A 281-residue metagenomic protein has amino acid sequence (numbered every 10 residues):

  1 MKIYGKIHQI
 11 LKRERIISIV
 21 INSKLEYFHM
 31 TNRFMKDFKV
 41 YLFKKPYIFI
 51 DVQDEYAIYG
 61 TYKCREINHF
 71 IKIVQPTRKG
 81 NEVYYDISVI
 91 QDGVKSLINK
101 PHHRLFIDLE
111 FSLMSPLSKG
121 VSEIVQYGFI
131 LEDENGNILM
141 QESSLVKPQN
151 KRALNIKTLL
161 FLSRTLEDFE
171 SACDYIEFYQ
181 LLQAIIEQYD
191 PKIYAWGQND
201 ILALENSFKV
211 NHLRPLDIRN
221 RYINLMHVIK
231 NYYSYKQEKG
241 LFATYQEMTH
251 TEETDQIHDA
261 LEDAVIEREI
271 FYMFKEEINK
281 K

Functional and structural regions predicted by a protein language model:
M1-H102: N-terminal accessory regions of nucleic-acid-interacting proteins
K100-L105, L109-I201: Conserved non-catalytic scaffold segment of RNase H-like nuclease domains
I107, I223, E262: Active-site flanking residues adjacent to catalytic metal/cofactor-binding acidic residues
L109-L113, H227, I266: Short, glycine/acidic-enriched loop or turn micro-motifs at the edges of active sites
N137-M140, R214-I218: Beta-strand initiation motifs
V146, R152-F161, F169, H227-A264: Active-site-proximal helix-loop-helix substrate-binding element of RNase H-like nuclease domains
K192-Q198, A203-F208, G240-K281: Acidic, Mg2+-coordinating catalytic module of metal-dependent nucleases/exonucleases that use a two-metal-ion mechanism
L216-I229: Conserved beta-strand -> loop -> alpha-helix junction used to position metal-binding or nucleic-acid-contacting
